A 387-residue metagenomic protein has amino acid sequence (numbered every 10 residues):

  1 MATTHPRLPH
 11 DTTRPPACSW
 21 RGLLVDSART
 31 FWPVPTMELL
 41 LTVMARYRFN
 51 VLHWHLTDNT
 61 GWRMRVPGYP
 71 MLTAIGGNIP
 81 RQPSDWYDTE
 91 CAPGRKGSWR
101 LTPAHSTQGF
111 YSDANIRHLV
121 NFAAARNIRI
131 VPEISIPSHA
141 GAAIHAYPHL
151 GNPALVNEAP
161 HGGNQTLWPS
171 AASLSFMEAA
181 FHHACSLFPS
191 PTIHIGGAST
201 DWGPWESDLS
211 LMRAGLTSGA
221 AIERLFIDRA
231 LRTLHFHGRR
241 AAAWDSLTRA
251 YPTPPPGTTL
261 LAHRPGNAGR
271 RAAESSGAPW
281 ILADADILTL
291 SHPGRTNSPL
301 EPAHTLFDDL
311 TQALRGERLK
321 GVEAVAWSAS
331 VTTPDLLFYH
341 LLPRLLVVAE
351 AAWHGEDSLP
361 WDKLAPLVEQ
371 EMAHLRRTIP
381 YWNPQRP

Functional and structural regions predicted by a protein language model:
M1-N164, A171-L174, H182-T192, T233 (+1 more regions): Feature activates predominantly on carbohydrate-active enzymes
W20-L24, V51-H53, N127-V131, T166 (+5 more regions): Structural preference for beta-strand elements that scaffold enzyme active sites
V25-S27, L56-D58, P132-I136, G197-S199 (+4 more regions): A cross-domain feature marking catalytic cores of carbohydrate-active enzymes and several ubiquitous metabolic/repair
F31-P33, N59-R65, P137-A143, H194 (+5 more regions): Flexible loop/turn segments at secondary-structure boundaries
L39, Y111-H118, A172-A179, I222-R229 (+4 more regions): Generic recognition of stable, solvent-exposed alpha-helical segments in well-folded globular domains
A143-G257, R264-G277: Active-site neighborhood of glycoside hydrolase catalytic domains
A241-T258, H263-P387: Flexible, acidic glycine-rich loops studded with aromatic residues
